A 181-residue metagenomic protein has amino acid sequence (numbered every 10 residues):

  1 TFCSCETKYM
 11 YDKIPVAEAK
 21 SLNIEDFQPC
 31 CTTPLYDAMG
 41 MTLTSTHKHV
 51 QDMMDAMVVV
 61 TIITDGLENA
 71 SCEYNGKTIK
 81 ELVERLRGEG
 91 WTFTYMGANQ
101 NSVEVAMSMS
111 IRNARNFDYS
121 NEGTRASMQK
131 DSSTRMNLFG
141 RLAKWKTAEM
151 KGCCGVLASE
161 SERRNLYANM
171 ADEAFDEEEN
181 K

Functional and structural regions predicted by a protein language model:
T1-K181: Acidic, low-complexity intrinsically disordered regions
